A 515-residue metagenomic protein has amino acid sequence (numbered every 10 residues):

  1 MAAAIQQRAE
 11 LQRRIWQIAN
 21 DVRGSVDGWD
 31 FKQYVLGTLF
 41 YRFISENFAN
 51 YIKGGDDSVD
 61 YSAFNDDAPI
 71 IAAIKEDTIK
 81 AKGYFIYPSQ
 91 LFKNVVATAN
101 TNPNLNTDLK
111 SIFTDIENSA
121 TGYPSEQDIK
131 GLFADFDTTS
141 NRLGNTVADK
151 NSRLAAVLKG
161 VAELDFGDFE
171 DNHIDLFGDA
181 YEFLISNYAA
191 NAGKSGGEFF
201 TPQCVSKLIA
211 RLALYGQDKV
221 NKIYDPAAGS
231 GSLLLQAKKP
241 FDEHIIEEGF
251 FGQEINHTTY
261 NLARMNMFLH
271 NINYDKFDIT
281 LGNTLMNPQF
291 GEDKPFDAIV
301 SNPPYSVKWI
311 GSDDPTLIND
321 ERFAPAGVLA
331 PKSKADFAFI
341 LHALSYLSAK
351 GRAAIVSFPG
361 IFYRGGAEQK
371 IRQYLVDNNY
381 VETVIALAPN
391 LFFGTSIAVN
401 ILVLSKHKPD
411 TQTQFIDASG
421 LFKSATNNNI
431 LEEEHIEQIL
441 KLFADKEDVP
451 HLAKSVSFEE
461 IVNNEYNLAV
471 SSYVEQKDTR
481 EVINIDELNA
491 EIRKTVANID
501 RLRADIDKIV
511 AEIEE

Functional and structural regions predicted by a protein language model:
M1-L208, L212-A213, D275-T284, A386-N390 (+2 more regions): Non-catalytic, mostly N-terminal accessory regions of nucleic-acid modification and defense proteins
A2, Q6, N287, D293-E515: A conserved structural/catalytic subdomain of Rossmann-like adenosyl-cofactor enzymes
G24, G28, F183, Y215-K219 (+2 more regions): Membrane-interface junctions
V35, F177, V220, E247 (+3 more regions): A structure-centric signal for secondary-structure junctions around beta-strands
L176, I223, S333: Glycine-rich, flexible loop segments associated with nucleotide phosphate handling
A189-A192, I246-E247, K423-S424: Short small-residue beta-strand/loop micro-motif enriched in glycine and branched aliphatics
S195-S301, S306-K308, D313-L317, R322-G327 (+3 more regions): Conserved S-adenosyl-L-methionine
